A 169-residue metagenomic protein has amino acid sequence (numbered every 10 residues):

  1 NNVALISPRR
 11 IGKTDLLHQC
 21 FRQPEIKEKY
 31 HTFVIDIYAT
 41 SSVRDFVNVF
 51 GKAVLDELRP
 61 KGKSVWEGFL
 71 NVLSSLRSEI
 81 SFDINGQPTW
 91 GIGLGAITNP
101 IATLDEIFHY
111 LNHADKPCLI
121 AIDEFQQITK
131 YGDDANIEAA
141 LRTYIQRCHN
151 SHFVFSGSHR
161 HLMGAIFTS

Functional and structural regions predicted by a protein language model:
N2, W90-R160, T168: Conserved Walker B catalytic segment
N2-V3, S7-I11, D15-L119: P-loop NTPase nucleotide-binding core
F21, F167-S169: Short, aromatic/basic amphipathic alpha-helical patches
M163: Catalytic NTP-binding/metal-coordinating core of nucleotidyl cyclase/transferase enzymes
